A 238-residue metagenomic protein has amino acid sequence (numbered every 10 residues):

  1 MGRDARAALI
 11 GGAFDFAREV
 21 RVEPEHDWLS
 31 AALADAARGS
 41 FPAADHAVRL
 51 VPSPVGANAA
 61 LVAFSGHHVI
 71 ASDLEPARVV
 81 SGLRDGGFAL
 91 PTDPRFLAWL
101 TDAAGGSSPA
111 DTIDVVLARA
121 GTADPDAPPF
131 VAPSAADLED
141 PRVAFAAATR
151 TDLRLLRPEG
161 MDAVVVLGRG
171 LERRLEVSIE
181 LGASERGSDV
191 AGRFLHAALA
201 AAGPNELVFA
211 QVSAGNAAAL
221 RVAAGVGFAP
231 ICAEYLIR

Functional and structural regions predicted by a protein language model:
M1-D111, P129-R150: N-terminal charged segments
S65-A71, R173, A202-A214: Conserved GNAT acetyl-CoA-binding A-motif
P109-R119, A229-R238: Conserved catalytic-core motifs of GNAT/GCN5-like acyltransferases
D114, T151-L156, V164: Short hydrophobic/aromatic beta-strand element in the GNAT-like acyltransferase core that lines or flanks the acyl-donor
T122-P129: Short, charged/polar, Gly/Pro-enriched secondary-structure boundary elements
E159-R174, I179-G182: A conserved beta-strand-loop-helix scaffold within acyl/acetyltransferase catalytic domains
V177, G187-A201, A219-G225: Conserved acetyl-CoA-binding loop-helix of GNAT-fold acetyltransferases
F209-L220, A224, A229, L236-R238: Conserved beta-strand-loop-alpha-helix junction that forms the acyl-donor binding cleft
